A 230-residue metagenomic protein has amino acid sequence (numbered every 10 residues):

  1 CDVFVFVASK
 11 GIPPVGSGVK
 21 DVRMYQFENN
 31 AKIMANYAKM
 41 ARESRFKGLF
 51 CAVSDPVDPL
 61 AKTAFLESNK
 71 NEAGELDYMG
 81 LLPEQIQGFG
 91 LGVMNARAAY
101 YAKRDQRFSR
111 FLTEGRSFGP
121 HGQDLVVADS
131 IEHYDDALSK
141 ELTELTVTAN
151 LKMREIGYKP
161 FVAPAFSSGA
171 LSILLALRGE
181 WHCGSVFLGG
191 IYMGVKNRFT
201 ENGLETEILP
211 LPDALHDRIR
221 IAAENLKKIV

Functional and structural regions predicted by a protein language model:
C1-L49: Rossmann-like NAD(P)-binding element
F4, A8, A41, A64 (+5 more regions): Generic structural hydrophobic/aromatic packing signal, biased to beta-strands
A8, A52-H133: Rossmann-fold dinucleotide-binding core
G11-V15, N36-M40, E75-D77, T143-N150: Short amphipathic alpha-helical segments, especially helix-boundary/capping motifs
M24-A35, S54-D58, G92, P164: Short, amphipathic alpha-helical segments
Y37, L60, A64, A170-L174: Buried hydrophobic packing segments
F46, P56, L175: Residue-level marker of positions within ordered structural domains that often coincide with functionally constrained
M94, K103-V230: Long, compositionally biased stretches enriched for glycine and/or charged residues
